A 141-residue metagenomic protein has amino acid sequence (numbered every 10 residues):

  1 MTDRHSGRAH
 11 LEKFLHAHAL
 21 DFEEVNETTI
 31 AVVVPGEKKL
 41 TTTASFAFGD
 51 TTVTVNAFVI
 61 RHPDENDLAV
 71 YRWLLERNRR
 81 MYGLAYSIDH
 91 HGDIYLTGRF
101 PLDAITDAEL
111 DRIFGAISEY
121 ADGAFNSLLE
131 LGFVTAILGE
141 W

Functional and structural regions predicted by a protein language model:
M1-T41, S87-D89: Charge-rich, low-complexity N-terminal segments
D3-H10, N66-V70, E109, I113-A116 (+1 more regions): Short amphipathic alpha-helical segments
E27-T28, D50-T51, H91-D93: Beta-strand-connecting loop/turn residues
P35-V59: Long, continuous compositionally biased terminal/linker segments
T54-D93, T97: Short, internal acidic amphipathic alpha-helical interface segments that mediate docking to partner proteins
E76-M81, T106-L131: Ampiphathic alpha-helical segments that act as solvent-exposed interaction surfaces
L129-W141: Short, highly charged C-terminal tails/helix-capping segments
